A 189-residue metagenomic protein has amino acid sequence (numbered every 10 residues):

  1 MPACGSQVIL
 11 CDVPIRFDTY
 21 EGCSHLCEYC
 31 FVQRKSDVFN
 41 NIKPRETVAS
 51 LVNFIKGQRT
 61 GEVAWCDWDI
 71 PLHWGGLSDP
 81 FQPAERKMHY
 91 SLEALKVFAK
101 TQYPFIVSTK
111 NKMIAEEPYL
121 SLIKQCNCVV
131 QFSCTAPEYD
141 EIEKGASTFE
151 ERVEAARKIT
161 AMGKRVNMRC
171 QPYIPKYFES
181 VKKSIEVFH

Functional and structural regions predicted by a protein language model:
M1-Q131: Conserved Radical SAM active-site core
K43-E46, R86-Y90, K144-E151, E179 (+1 more regions): Alpha-helix N-cap and loop-to-helix initiation/capping positions
L51, Y90-A94, Y119, E151-I159 (+1 more regions): A general structural detector for well-ordered alpha-helical segments in enzyme core domains, enriched
S78-Q82, P137-A146, N167-P175: Surface-exposed cleft-lining segments at the edges of enzyme active sites
V97-P104, E154-V166: A structural motif corresponding to the C-terminal end of an alpha-helix and its immediate exit/capping segment
T109, C134, C170: Short beta-strand/turn micro-motifs composed of small residues that flank or help shape donor/cofactor-binding pockets
K124-C134, F178-H189: Short, electropositive alpha-helical surface patch
I159-S180, S184: Conserved strand-turn element in the central/C-terminal portion of the radical SAM core barrel that lines
